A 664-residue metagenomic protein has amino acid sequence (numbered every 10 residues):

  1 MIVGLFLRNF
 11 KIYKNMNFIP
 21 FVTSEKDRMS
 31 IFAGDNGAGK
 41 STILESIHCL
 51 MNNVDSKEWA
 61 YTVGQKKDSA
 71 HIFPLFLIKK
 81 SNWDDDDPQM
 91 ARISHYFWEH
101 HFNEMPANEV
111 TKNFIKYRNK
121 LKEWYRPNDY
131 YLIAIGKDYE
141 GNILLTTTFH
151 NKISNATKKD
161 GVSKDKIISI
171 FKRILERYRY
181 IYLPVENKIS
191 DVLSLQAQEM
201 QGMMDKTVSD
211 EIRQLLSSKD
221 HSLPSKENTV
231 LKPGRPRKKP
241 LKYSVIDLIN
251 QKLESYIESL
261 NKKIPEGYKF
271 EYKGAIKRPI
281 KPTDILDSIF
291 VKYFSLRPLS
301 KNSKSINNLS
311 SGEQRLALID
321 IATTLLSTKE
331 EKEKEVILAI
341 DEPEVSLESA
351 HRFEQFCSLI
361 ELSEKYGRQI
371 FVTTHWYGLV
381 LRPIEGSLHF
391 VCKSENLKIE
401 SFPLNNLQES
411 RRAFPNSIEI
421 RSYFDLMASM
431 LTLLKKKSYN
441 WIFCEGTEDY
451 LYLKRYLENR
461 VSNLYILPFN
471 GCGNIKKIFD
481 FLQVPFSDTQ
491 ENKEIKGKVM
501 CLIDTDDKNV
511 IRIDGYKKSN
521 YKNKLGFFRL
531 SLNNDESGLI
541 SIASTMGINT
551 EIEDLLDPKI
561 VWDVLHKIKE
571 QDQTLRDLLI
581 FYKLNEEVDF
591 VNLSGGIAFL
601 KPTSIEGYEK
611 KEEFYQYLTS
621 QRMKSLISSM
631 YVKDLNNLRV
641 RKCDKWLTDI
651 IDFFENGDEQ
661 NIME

Functional and structural regions predicted by a protein language model:
M1-E58, Y293-L431, N636-R639, D644 (+2 more regions): Switch/communication elements of ASCE P-loop NTPase nucleotide-binding domains
M1-K206, R235, L453, E664: P-loop NTPase switch/coupling surface
V3, R179, K334-I337, N440 (+1 more regions): The start of beta-strands in P-loop NTPase/AAA+ ATPase cores
V22-E25, K172-I174, I360-K365, R382 (+5 more regions): Short, surface-exposed basic-aromatic patches at helix termini and helix-loop junctions that form
M51, S81, I189, D449 (+3 more regions): Short acidic, S/G/P-rich loop/turn micro-motifs used as interaction or catalytic elements
D191-I337: Extended helical coiled-coil dimerization/tether regions that scaffold and oligomerize large DNA-maintenance assemblies
G378-M500: RecA-like P-loop NTPase motor core
K498-F614, L618: Activity-critical C-terminal alpha-helical subdomain
